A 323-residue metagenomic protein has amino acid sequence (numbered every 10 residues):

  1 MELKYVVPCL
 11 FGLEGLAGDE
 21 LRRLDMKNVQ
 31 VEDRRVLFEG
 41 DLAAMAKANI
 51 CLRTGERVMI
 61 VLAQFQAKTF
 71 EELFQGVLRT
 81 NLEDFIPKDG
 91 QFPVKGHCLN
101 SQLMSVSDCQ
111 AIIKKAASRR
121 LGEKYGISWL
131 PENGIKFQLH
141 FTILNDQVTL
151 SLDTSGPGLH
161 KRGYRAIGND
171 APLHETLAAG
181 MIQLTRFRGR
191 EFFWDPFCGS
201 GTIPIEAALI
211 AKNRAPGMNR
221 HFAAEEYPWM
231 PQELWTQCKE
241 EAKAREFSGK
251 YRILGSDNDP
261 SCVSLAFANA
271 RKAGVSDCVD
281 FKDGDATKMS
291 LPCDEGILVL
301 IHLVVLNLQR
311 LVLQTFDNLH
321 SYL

Functional and structural regions predicted by a protein language model:
E2-I135: Non-catalytic nucleic-acid substrate-recognition regions in nucleic-acid-modifying enzymes
V36-L37, G134-I143, S200-G201: Beta-rich nucleic-acid/ligand-interaction surfaces
L139-S155: C-terminal edge-of-domain segments
L150-L184: SAM-dependent Rossmann-like transferase core, predominantly class I methyltransferases with a strong bias toward
L173-S290: Conserved S-adenosyl-L-methionine
N269, V299-Q309: Amphipathic alpha-helical repeat scaffolds
T287-V299: A short acidic, Gly/Pro-enriched loop at the edge of an enzyme's catalytic core that lines a small-molecule cofactor
V312-L323: Glycine-rich S-adenosyl-L-methionine
